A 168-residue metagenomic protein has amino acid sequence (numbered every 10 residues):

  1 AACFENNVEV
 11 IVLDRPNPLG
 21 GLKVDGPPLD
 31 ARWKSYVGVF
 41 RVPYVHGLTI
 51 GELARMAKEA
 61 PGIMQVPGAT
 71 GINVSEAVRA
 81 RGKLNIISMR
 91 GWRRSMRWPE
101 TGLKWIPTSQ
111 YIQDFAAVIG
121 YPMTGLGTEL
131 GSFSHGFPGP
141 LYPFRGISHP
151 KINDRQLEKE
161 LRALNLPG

Functional and structural regions predicted by a protein language model:
A1: Cleft-lining beta-strand/loop regions that shape enzyme active-site pockets
E5-E9: A short helix->loop->beta-strand "cap" motif at the edges of active sites that frequently abuts
I11-W33: Glycine-rich, charge-decorated loop segments at or immediately adjacent to ligand/cofactor-binding or catalytic sites
L13-P16, M89-R90, I147-H149: Active-site-proximal beta-strand/loop segments in catalytic clefts of secreted hydrolases
P18, K23, S35, V39-G47 (+1 more regions): Residue-level preference for alpha-helix termini and adjacent loops
K34-Y121: Conserved anion/nucleotide-ligand pocket segment
W92-R94, W98-G168: Glycine-rich, aromatic-lined ligand/substrate-binding cores of catalytic and carbohydrate-binding domains
